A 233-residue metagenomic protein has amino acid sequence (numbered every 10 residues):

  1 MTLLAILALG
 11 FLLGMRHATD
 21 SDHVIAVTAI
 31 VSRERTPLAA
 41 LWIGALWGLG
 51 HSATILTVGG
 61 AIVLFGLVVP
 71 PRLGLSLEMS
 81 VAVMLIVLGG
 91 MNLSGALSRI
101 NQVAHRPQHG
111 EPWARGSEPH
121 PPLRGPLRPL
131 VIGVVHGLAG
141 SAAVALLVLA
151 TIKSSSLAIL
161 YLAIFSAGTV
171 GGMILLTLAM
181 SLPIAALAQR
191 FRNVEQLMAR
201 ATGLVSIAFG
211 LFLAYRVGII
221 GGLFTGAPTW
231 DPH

Functional and structural regions predicted by a protein language model:
M1-H233: Membrane metalloprotein/metal-transporter helix-bundle signature
